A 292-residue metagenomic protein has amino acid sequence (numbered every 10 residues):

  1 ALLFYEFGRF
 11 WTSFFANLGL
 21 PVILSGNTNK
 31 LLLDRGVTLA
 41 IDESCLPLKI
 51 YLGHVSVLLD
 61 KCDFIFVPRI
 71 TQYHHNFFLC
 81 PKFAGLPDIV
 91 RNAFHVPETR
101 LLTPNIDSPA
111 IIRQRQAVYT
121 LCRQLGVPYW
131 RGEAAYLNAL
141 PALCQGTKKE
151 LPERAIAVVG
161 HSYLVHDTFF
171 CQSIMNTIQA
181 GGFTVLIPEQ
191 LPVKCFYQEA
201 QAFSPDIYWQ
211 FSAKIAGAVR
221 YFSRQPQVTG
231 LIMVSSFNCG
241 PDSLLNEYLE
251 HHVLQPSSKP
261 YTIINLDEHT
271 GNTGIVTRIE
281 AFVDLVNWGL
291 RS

Functional and structural regions predicted by a protein language model:
A1-S292: An N-terminal assembly and electron-transfer interface module characteristic of large anaerobic redox and radical
